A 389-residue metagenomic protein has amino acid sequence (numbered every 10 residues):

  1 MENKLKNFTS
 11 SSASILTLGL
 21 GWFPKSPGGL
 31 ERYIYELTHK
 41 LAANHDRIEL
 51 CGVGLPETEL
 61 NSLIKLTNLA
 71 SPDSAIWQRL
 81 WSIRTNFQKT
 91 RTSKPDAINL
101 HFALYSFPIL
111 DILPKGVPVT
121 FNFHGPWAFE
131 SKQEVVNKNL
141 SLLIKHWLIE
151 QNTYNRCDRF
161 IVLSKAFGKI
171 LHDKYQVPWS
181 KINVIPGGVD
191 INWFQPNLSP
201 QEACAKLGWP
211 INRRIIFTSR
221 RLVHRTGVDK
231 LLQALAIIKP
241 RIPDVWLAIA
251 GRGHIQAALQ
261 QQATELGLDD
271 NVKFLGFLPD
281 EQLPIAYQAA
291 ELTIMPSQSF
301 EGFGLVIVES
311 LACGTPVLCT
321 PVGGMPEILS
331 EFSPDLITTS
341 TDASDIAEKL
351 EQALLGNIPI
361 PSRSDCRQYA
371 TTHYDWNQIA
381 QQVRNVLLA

Functional and structural regions predicted by a protein language model:
L16, P210-T226, L232-L235: Conserved donor-binding/catalytic core segment of Leloir-type glycosyltransferases
L100-S106, F123-H124: Short His-centered aromatic/hydrophobic patch
W127, S141-F160: Membrane-proximal helix-turn-helix segments that form the acceptor-binding/catalytic region of lipid-linked
A166, G188: Carbohydrate-associated surface elements
F277-L278, I285-A290: Short alpha-helical donor nucleotide-sugar binding micro-motif in glycosyltransferases
Q288-G302, T315: Acidic donor-binding loop of glycosyltransferase active sites
I307, P316-C319: Short hydrophobic beta-strand element within catalytic cores of glycosyltransferases and related nucleotide-activated
S330-S344, Q352-I358: Conserved acidic donor-binding segment of nucleotide-sugar-dependent glycosyltransferases
